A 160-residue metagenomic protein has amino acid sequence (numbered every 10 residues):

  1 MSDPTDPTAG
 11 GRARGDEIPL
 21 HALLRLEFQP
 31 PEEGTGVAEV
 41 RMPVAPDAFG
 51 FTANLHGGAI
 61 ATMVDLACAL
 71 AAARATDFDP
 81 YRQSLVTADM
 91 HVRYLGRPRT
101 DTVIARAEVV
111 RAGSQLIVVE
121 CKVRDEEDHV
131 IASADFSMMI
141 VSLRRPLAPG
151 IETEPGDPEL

Functional and structural regions predicted by a protein language model:
M1-L160: Terminal targeting signals and extreme-terminal segments of soluble enzymes
